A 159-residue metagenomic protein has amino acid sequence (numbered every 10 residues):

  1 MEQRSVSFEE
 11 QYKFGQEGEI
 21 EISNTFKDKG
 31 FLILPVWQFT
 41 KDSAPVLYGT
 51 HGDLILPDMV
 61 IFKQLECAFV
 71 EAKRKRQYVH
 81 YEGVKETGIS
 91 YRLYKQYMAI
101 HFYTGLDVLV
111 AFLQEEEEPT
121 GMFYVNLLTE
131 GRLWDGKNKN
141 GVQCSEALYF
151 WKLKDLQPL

Functional and structural regions predicted by a protein language model:
M1-E2, V6, E17-I20, T25-L34 (+3 more regions): Non-catalytic C-terminal interaction segments of nucleic acid-processing enzymes
Y12-K13, G88: Residue-level marker of alpha-helix boundaries and capping positions
L32-D42: A short beta-strand-loop structural module common to alpha/beta enzyme folds
T40-D42, K75-Q77, E115-E118: Short, solvent-exposed loop/turn segments at secondary-structure junctions
S43-H51: N-terminal beta-loop-helix "entrance" segment that forms/cooperates in small-molecule cofactor or anionic ligand
G52-Q77: Active-site beta-strand-loop-beta-strand hairpin of nuclease catalytic cores that positions key catalytic residues
K75-Y97: Mg2+/Mn2+-dependent nuclease catalytic core
